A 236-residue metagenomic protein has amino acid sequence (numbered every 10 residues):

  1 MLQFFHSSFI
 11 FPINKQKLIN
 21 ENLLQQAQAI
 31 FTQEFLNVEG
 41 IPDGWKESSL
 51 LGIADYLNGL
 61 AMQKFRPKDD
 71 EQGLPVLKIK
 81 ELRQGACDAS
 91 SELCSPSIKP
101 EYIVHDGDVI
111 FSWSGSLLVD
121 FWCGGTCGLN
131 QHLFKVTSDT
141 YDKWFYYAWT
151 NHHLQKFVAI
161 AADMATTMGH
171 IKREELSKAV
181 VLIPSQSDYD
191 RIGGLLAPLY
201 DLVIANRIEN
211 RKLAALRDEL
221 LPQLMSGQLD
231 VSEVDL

Functional and structural regions predicted by a protein language model:
M1-A61, L182, Q186-V231: Non-catalytic DNA-recognition/assembly elements of restriction-modification systems
K46, Q63-E71, A161-D163: Short coil/turn segments at secondary-structure boundaries
L51-R66, G73-D106, C123, G128-L129: Sequence-specific dsDNA recognition surfaces
K78, I98-Q155, I160-T167, K172-R173: A short beta-sheet element
H132-F134, E175-A179, L199: Short amphipathic alpha-helical segments
V234-L236: Amphipathic heptad-repeat alpha-helical coiled-coil/stalk segments that mediate oligomerization, filament/stalk
